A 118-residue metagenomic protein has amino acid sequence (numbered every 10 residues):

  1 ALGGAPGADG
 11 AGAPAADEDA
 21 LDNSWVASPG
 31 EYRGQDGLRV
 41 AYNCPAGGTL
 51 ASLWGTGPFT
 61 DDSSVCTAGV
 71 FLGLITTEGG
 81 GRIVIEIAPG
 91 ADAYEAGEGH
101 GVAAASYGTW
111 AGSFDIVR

Functional and structural regions predicted by a protein language model:
L2-R118: Mitochondrial intermembrane space
